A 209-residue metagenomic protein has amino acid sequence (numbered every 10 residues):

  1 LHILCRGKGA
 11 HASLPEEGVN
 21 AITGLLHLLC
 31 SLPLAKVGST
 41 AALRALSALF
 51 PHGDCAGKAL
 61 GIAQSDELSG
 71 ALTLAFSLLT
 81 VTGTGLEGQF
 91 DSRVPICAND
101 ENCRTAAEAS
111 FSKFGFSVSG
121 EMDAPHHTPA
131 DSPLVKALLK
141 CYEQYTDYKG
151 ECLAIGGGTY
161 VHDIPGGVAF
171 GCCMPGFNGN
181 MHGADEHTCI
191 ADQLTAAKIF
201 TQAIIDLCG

Functional and structural regions predicted by a protein language model:
L1-C5, S112-K113, K140, G171-C173: Acidic-glycine-rich active-site phosphate/pyrophosphate-binding loop
L1-C97: Midchain, well-structured core segments that form catalytic/ion-binding scaffolds
H27-A35, A106-F114, P133, A137-Y145 (+2 more regions): Generic non-transmembrane alpha-helical segments
S47-I62, H127-Q144: Short, low-order "capping/linker" segments at domain edges
L78, F90-V94, G120, A154 (+1 more regions): Active-site proximal loops enriched in glycine and acidic residues that flank catalytic Cys/His/Asp and coordinate
T82, L139-Y142, T146-C208: Zn-dependent metallopeptidase/amidohydrolase metal-coordination segment
C97-R104: Short, conserved charged micro-motifs
S112-M122: Conserved short beta-strand edge segments in small beta-sheet-based binding/regulatory domains
